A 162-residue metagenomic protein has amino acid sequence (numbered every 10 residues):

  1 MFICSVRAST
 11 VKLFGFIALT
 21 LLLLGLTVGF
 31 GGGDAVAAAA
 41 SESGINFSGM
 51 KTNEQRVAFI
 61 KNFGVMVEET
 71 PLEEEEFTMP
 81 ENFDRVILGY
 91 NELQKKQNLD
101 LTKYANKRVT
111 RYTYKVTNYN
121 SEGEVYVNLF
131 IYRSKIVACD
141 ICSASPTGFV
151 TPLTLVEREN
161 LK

Functional and structural regions predicted by a protein language model:
F2-L13, L23-G89: N-terminal export/targeting and maturation segments
G15-T20, L24-L26, V109, T113-V116: Charged, low-complexity intrinsically disordered segments
A18, L72, F77-M79, T102 (+3 more regions): Generic alpha-helix signal with a bias toward terminal, lower-confidence helices and secondary-structure junctions
N62-E122: Mature extracytoplasmic domains of secretory-pathway proteins
A105-K162: Extracytoplasmic electrostatic interaction patches
